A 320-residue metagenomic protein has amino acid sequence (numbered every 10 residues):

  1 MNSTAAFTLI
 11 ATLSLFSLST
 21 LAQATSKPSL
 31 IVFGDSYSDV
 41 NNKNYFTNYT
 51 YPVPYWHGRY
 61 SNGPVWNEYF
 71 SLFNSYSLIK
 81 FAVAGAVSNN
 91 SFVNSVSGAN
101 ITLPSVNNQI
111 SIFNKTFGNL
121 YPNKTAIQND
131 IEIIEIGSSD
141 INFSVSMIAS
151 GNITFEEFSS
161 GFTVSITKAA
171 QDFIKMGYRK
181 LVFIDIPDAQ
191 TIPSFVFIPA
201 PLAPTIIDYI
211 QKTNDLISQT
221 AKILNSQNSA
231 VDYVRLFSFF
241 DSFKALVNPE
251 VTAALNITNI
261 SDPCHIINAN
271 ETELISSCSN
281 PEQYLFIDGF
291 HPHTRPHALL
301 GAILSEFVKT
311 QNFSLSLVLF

Functional and structural regions predicted by a protein language model:
M1-S26, F33, F320: Fungal secretory targeting signals
S19-N74, I79: Signal-peptide-cleavage-adjacent N-terminal segments of secreted and extracellular proteins
A24-S26, S71-N74, P122-Q128, E132 (+4 more regions): Extracellular/periplasmic catalytic domains that process cell-envelope and extracellular macromolecules
S29-F33, Y37-N41, E68, S77-A82 (+8 more regions): Structural recognition of the beta-strand scaffold that forms the well-ordered cores of secreted hydrolase catalytic
V53-V164: Conserved SGNH/GDSL esterase-like catalytic core that processes O-acyl groups on lipids and polysaccharides
Y69-Y76, K168-V182, K212-L236: A structural motif corresponding to the C-terminal end of an alpha-helix and its immediate exit/capping segment
S88-N89, I141-E156, A189-Q211: Serine-dependent acyl-ester chemistry module
D188-I207, I223, V231-T294: Mobile gating loops/cap/lid regions near enzyme active sites that modulate substrate access
